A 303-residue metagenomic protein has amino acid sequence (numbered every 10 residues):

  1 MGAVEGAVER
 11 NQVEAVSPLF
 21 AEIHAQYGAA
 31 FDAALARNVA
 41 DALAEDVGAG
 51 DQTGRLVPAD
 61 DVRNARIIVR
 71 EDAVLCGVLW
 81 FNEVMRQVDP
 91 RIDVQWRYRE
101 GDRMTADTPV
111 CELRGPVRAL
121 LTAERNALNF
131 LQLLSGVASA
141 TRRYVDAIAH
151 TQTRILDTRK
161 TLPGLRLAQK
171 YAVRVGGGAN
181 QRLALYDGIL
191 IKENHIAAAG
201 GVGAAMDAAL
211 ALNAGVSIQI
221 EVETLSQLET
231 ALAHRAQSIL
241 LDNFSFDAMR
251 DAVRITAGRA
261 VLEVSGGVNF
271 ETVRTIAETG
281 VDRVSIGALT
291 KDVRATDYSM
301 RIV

Functional and structural regions predicted by a protein language model:
G2-H234, S238, R250-I255, V261-S265 (+3 more regions): Acidic/glycine-rich phosphate/pyrophosphate-binding loops and surrounding catalytic core that coordinate Mg2+
L241: Active-site core of metal-dependent hydrolases
F244, L289: Flexible loop residues that form catalytic and substrate-binding hotspots at small-molecule/glycan-binding clefts
D247: Glycine-centered loop/turn positions within well-structured domains that cap or flank conserved ligand/cofactor-binding
S299-V303: Active-site loop ensemble at the mouth of alpha/beta enzyme cores that anchors a bound cofactor
